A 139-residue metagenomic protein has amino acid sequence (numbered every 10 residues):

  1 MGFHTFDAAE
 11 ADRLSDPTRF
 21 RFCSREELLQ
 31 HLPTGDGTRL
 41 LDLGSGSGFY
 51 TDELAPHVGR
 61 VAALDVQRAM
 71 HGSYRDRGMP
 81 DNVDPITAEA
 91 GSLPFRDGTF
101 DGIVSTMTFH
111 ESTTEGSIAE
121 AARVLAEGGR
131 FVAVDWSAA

Functional and structural regions predicted by a protein language model:
M1-A11: N-terminal, positively charged/glycine-rich alpha-helical extensions of SAM-dependent methyltransferases
A9-L29, P33: Conserved SAM-binding loop and adjacent beta-strand
D12-R13, T18-R19, R130-A139: C-terminal alpha-helical "lid/dimerization" subdomain adjacent to the S-adenosyl-L-methionine
L41, G46-S92: Class I SAM-dependent methyltransferase SAM/SAH-binding core
G91-G102: A short acidic, Gly/Pro-enriched loop at the edge of an enzyme's catalytic core that lines a small-molecule cofactor
D101-E115: A short SAM/SAH-binding and catalytic strip from SAM-dependent methyltransferases
G116-R130: A short glycine-rich, Lys/Arg-flanked "PGG" loop and its adjoining helix->strand segment in the class I
